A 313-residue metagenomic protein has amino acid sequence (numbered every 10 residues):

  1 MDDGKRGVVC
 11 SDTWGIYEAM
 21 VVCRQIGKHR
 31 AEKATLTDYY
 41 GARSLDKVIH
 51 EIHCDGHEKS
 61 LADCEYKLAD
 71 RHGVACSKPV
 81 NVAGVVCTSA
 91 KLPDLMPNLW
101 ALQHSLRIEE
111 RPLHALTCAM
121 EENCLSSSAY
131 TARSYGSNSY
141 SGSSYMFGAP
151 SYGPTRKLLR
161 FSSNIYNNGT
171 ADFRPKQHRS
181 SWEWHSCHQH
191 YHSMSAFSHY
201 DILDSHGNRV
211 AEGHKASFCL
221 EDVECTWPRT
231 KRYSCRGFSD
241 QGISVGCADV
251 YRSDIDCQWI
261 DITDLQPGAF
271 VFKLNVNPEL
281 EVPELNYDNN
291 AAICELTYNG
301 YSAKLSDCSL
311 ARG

Functional and structural regions predicted by a protein language model:
M1-K91: Typically disulfide-stabilized, N-glycosylated extracellular/lumenal ectodomains of secreted and cell-surface proteins
K91-G313: Extracellular/luminal regions of secreted and cell-surface proteins that mediate adhesion/ECM remodeling
